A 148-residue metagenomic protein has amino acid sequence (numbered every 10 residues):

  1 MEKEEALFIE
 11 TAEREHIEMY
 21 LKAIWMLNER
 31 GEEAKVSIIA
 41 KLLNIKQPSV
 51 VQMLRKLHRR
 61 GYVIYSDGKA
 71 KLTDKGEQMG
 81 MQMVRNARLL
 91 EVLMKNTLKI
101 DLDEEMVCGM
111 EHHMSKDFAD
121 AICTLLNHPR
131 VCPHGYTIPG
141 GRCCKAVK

Functional and structural regions predicted by a protein language model:
M1-K22, V84: Short alpha-helical segments that sit at the start of domains
Y20, I39, V50-R60: Basic amphipathic alpha-helical segments that dock to polyanions
A23-L27: Short amphipathic alpha-helical elements of helix-turn-helix/winged-helix folds
R30-A40: Short acidic, hydrophobic short linear motifs in intrinsically disordered regions
H58-G68: A short, conserved structural fragment
G68-N86: Basic, amphipathic "hinge/linker" alpha-helix immediately C-terminal to the N-terminal HTH DNA-binding motif
G109-K148: C-terminal regulatory/oligomerization modules of transcriptional regulators
